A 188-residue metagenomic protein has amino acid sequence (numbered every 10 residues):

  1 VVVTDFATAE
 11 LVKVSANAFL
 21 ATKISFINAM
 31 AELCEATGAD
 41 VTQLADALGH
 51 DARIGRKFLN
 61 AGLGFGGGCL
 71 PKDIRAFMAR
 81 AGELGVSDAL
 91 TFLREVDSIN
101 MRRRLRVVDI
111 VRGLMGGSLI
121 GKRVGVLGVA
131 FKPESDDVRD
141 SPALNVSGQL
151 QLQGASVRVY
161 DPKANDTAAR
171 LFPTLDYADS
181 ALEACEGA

Functional and structural regions predicted by a protein language model:
V1-A188: Structural/interface elements that position substrates and couple domains in central-metabolism enzymes
